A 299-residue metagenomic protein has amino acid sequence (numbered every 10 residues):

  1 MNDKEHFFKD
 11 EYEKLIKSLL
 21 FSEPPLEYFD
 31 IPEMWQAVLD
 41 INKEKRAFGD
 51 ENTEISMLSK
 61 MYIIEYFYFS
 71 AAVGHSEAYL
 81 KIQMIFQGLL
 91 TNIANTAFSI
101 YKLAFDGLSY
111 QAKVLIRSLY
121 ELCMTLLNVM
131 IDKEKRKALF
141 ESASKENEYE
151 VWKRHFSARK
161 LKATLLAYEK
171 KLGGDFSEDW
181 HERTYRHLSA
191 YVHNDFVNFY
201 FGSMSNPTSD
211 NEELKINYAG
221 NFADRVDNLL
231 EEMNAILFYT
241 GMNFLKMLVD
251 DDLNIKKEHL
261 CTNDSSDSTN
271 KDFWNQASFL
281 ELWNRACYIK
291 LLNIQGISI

Functional and structural regions predicted by a protein language model:
M1-L115, L126, E134-I299: A cross-kingdom marker of C-terminal helix-rich interaction/assembly modules
I131: Catalytic Zn2+-binding segment of zinc metalloproteases
